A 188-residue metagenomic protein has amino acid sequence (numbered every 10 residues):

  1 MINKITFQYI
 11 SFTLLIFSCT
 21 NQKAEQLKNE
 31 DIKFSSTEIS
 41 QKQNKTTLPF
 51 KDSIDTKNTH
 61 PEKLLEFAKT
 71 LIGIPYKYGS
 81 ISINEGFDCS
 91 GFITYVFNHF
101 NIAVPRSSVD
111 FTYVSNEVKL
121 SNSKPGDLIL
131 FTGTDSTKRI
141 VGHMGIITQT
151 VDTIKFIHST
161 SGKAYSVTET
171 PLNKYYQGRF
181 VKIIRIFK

Functional and structural regions predicted by a protein language model:
M1-N29: Bacterial Sec-dependent N-terminal signal peptides
C19-Q41, D52, V141-K188: Aromatic- and glycine-rich peptidoglycan recognition patches
E38-S82: Post-signal-peptide N-terminal segment of Sec-exported extracytoplasmic proteins
D55-E62, I83-D88, N116-L120, N173-Q177: Soluble non-cytosolic domains of exported or imported proteins
E62-T70, G91-Y95, G178-V181: Solvent-exposed, polar/charged alpha-helical surfaces in well-ordered, non-transmembrane soluble domains, broadly
I74-P125, S136: Catalytic cysteine-centered active-site loop
T134-T137, T150: Short polar/acidic secondary-structure junctions
